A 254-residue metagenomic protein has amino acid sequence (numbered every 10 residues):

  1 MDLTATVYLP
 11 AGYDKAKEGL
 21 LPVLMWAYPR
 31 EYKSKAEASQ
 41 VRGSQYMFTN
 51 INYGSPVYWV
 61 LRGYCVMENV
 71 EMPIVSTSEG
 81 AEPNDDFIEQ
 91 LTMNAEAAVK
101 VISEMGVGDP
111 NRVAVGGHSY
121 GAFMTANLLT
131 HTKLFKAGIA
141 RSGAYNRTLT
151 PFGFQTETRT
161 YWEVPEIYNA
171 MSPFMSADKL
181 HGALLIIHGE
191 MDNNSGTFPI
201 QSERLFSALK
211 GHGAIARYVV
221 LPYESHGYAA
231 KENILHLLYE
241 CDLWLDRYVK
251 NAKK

Functional and structural regions predicted by a protein language model:
M1, L21-V23, C65: Hydrophobic core residues within well-ordered beta-strands of beta-rich domains
M1-A16, G54-V57, L61, V101: Non-catalytic accessory segments flanking enzyme active sites
L9, K17-E31: Short beta-strand element of the alpha/beta-hydrolase
Y13-K15, K33, N193-N194: Short beta-strands and strand-coil junctions in structured, solvent-facing domains, enriched
W26, A36, Q40-K254: Active-site-proximal cap/loop segments of hydrolase catalytic domains
